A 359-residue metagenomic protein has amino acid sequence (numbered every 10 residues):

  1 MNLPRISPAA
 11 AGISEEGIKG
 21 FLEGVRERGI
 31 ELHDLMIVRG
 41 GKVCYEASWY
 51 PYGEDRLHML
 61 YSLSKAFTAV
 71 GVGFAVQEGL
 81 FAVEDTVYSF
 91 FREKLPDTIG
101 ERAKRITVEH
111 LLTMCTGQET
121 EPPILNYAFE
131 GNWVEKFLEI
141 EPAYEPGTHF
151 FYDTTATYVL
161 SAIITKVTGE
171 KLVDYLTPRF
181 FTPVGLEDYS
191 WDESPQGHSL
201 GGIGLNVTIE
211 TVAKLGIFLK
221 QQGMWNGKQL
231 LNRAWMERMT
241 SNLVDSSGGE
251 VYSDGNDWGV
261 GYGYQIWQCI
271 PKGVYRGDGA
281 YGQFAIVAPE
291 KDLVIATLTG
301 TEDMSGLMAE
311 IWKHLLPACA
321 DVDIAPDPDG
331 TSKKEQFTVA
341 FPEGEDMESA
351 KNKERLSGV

Functional and structural regions predicted by a protein language model:
G17, F21-Y52, I286, D292-I295: A short, well-structured edge-of-sheet supersecondary motif
R28-M36, S48-E93, R102-I106, E145-Y152: Short active-site loop at a secondary-structure junction that contains or immediately precedes the catalytic residue(s)
G41, M59-E84, L111, L160-I164 (+2 more regions): Active-site SXXK
M59, E78-T116, E139, T168-V207: Active-site helix/loop module of the DD-peptidase/beta-lactamase fold, centered on the serine-lysine SxxK catalytic
T116-E193: A small/polar active-site loop signature that marks catalytic segments
A156-I163, I203-M224, Q283-G300: Active-site-proximal alpha-helical segments within enzyme catalytic domains
E237-V294: Active-site Gly/Thr loop motif
S305-V359: Short, gly/Ser/Thr-rich active-site loops of penicillin-recognizing serine hydrolases
